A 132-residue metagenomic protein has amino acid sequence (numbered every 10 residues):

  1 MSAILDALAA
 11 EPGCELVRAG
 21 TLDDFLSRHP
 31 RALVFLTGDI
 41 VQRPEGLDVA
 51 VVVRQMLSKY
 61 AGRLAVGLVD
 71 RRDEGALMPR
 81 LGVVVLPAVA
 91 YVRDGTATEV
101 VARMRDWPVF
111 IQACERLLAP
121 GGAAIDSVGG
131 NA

Functional and structural regions predicted by a protein language model:
M1-A32, A119-A132: N-terminal leader/targeting and pre-domain segments
L16, G38, V49, R54-G75: Thiol-based oxidoreductase modules, predominantly thioredoxin-like and allied folds used for disulfide exchange
R28-V41, V53: Short active-site neighborhood of thiol/selenol oxidoreductases, capturing the structured segment around
P30-R31, L81-R93: Structural micro-motif
P44-L47: Conserved alpha/beta-hydrolase "acid-adjacent" motif
L64-P79, V84-P87, A102: Charged, surface-exposed interaction regions in soluble eukaryotic proteins
A90-N131: Non-catalytic, surface beta->alpha helical segment in thiol-disulfide oxidoreductase systems
